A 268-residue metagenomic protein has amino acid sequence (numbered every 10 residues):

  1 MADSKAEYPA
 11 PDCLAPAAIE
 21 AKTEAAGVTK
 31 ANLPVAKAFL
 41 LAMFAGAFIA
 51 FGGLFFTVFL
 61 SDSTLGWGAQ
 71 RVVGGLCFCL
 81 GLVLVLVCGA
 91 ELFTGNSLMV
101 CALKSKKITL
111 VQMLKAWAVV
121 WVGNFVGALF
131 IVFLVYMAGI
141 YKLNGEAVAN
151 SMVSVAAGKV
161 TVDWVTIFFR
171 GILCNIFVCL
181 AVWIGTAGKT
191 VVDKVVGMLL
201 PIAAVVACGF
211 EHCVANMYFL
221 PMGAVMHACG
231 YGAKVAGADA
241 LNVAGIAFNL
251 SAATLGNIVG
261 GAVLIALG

Functional and structural regions predicted by a protein language model:
A2-G268: Alpha-helical transmembrane segments and their helix-helix packing motifs
